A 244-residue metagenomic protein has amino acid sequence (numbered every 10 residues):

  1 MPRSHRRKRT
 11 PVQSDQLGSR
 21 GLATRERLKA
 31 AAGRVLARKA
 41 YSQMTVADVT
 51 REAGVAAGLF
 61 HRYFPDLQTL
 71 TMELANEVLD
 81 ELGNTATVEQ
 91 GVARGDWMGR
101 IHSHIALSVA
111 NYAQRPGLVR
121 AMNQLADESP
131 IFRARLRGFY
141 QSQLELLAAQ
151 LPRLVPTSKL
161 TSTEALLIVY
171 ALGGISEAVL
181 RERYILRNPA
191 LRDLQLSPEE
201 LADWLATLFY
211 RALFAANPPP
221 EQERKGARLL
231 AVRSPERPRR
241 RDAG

Functional and structural regions predicted by a protein language model:
M1-A23, N188, N217-G244: N-terminal intrinsically disordered/low-complexity leader segments
R20-G33, V49, L74-L82, L147: Generic hydrophobic, amphipathic alpha-helix propensity
R27, A31, V35-T69, E73: Helix-turn-helix
K29, M98, H102, A106 (+4 more regions): An amphipathic alpha-helix signature
L70-V78, F139, Q143: Alpha-helical DNA-contacting segments of helix-turn-helix folds
E73, T87-Q114, T157, A165-L172 (+1 more regions): Hydrophobic alpha-helical connector segments
G99, S103, Q114-L146, L194-Q195: Short secondary-structure transition hinges
R133, L154-A206, A216-L230: Hydrophobic/aromatic-rich alpha-helical bundle segments in the mid-to-C-terminal region
